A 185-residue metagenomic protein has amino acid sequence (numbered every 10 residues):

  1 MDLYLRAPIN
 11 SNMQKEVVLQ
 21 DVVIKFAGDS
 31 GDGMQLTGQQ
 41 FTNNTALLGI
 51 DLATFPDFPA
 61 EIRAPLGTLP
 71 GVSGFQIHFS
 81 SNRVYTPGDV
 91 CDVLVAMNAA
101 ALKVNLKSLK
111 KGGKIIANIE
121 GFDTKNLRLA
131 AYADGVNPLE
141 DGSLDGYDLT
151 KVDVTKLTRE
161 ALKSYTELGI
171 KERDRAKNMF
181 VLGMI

Functional and structural regions predicted by a protein language model:
L3-I185: Active-site cofactor/cluster-binding pocket
